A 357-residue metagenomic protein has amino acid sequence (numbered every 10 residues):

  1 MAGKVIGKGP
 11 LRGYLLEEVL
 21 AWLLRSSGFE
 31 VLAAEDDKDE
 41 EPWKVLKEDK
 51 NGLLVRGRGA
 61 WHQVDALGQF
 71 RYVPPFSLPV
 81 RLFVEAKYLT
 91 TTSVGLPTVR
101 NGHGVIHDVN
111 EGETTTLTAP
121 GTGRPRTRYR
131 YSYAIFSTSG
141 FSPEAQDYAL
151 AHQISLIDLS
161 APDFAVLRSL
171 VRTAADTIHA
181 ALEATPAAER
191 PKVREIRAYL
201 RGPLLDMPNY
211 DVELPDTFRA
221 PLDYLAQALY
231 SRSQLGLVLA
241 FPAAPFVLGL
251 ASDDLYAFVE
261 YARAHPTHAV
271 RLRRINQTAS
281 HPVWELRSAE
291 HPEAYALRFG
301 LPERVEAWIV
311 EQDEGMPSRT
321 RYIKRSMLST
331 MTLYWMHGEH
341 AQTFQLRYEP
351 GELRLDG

Functional and structural regions predicted by a protein language model:
M1-G357: Mixed-charge (Asp/Glu-Lys/Arg
